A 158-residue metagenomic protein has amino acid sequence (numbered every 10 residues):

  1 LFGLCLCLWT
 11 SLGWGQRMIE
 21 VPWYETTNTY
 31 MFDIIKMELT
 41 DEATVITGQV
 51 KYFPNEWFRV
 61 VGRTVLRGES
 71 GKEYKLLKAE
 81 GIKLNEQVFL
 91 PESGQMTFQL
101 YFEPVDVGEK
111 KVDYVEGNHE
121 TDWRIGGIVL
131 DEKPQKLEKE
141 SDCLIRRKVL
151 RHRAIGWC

Functional and structural regions predicted by a protein language model:
R17-T40, G81-I82, D142-C143: Low-complexity, acidic Ser/Thr/Pro/Gly-rich terminal tails and inter-domain linkers that flank the onset of structured
D33-A43, Q87-E92: Short, solvent-exposed beta-strand/turn "edge" segments of beta-rich domains on protein surfaces
E42-Y52, C158: Short, well-ordered beta-strand segments enriched in hydrophobic/aromatic residues
K51-Q87, P91: The feature marks short-to-medium sequence segments in extracytoplasmic or secretory-pathway proteins
L77-K111, H119: Short, solvent-exposed, Trp/other aromatic-anchored flexible loops in extracytoplasmic proteins
D122-C158: Pro/Ala/Gly-rich low-complexity, hydrophilic intrinsically disordered segments
